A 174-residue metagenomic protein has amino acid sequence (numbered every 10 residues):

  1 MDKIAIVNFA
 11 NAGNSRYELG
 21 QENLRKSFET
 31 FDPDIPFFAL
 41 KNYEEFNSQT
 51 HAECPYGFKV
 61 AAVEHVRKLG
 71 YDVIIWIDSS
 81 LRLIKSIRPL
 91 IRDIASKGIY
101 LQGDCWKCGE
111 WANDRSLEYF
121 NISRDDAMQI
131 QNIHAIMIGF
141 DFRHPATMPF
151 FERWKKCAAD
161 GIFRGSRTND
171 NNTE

Functional and structural regions predicted by a protein language model:
M1-D72: N-terminal anchoring/stem segment of glycosyltransferases
D2, K59, I77, N132-I136: Residues that flank catalytic or metal-binding motifs in active/ligand-binding sites
I4-I6, P33-E44, L83, I87-L90 (+4 more regions): Core catalytic alpha/beta fold that binds nucleotide/phospho-ligands
V7, F38, I75-I77, Y100 (+1 more regions): Hydrophobic/aromatic beta-strand patches that form the interior of the parallel beta-sheet core in alpha/beta enzyme
N11-G13, Y43-E45, L81-L83, W106-C108 (+2 more regions): Short, solvent-exposed loop/turn segments at secondary-structure junctions
K59-D114: GT-A fold catalytic core of metal-dependent nucleotide-sugar glycosyltransferases, centered on the diacidic
R92-D93, G109-D126, A135: Internal, well-ordered alpha/beta segment that forms a basic, Gly-enriched binding/recognition surface
M128-E174: Catalytic core and acceptor-binding pocket of nucleotide-sugar-dependent glycosyltransferases
